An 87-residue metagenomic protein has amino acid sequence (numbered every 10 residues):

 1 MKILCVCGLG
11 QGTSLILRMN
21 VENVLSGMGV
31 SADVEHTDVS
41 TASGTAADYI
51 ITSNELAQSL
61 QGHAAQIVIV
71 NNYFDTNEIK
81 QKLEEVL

Functional and structural regions predicted by a protein language model:
K2-D38: Conserved active-site segments centered on acidic
V34-E35, A47-S53: Short, hydrophobic beta-strand segments that form beta-sheet elements in well-ordered domains
V39, T52-Q58: Short, polar loop motifs at secondary-structure junctions
T41-T45: Acidic, metal-coordinating helix/loop segments flanking the phosphotransfer/catalytic sites of two-component signaling
A47-I50, H63-N71: Active-site regions of enzymes building and remodeling cell-envelope glycoconjugates
S59-L60, N77: Glycine/Thr-rich phosphate-binding loops of Rossmann-like dinucleotide-binding domains
Q66-L87: Ser/Thr/Gly-rich flexible loops in soluble cytosolic domains mediating phosphotransfer, phosphorylation
